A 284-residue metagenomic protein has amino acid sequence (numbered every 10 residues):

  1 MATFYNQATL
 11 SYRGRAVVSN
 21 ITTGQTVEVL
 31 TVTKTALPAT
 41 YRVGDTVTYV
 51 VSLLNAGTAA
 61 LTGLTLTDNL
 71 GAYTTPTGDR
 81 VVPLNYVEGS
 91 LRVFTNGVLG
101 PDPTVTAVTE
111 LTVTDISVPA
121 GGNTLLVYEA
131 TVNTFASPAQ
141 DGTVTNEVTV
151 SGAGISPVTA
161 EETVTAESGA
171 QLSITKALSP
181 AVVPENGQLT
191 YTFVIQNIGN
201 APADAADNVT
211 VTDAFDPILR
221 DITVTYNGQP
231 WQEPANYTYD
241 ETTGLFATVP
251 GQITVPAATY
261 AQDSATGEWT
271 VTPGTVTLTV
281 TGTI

Functional and structural regions predicted by a protein language model:
M1-I284: Exported/extracytosolic protein signature
